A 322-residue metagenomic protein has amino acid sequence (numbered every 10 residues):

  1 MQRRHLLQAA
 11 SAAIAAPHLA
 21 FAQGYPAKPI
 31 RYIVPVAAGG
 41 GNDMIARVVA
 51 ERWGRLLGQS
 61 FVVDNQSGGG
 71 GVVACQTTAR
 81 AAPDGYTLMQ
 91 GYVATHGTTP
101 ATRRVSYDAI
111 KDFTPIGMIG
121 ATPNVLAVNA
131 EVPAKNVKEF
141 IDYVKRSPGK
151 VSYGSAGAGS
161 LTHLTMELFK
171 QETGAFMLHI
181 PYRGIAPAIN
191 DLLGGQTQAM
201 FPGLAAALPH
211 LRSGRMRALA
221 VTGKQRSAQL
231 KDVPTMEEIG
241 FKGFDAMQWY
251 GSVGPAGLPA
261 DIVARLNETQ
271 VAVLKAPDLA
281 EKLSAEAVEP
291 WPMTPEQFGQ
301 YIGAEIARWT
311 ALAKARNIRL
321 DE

Functional and structural regions predicted by a protein language model:
H5-A22: N-terminal export signals
A20-R31, A82-Y86, I141-V151, R212-S213 (+3 more regions): Immediate post-signal peptide segment of exported/extracytoplasmic ligand-binding proteins
F21-D112, K150, A175-F201, P292 (+1 more regions): N-terminal (or domain-start) structured segment
A27-P29, E172, E238, A260-E322: An extracytoplasmic/periplasmic, membrane-proximal ligand-sensing/linker region
R80-Y86, V93, A101-P187, M236 (+1 more regions): Hinge/capping helix and adjacent helix->loop/strand transition within the periplasmic-binding protein
A121, K135, A207-P277, A304-A307 (+1 more regions): C-terminal lobe and pocket-closing loops of periplasmic/extracytoplasmic Venus-flytrap solute-binding proteins
K150-A158, T162-V233, F241: Ligand-binding pocket segment of bilobal, Venus flytrap-like solute-binding proteins
